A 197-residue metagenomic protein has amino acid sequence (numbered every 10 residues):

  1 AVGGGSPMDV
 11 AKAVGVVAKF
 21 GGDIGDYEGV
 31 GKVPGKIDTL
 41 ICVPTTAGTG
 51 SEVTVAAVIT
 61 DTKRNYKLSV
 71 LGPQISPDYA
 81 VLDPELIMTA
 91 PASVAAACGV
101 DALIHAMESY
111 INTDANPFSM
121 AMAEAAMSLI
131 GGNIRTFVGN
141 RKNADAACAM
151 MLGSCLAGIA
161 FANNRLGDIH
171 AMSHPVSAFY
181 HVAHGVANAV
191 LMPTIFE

Functional and structural regions predicted by a protein language model:
A1-D9, L166-D168, S173-S177, H181: Glycine-rich phosphate-binding loop
V2-E85: Glycine/threonine-rich beta-strand-loop-alpha-helix active-site module that forms ligand/phosphate-binding
M8-K12, V16, T39-I41, V53-A57 (+7 more regions): Residues on a specific face of well-ordered alpha-helices
A13, V17-G21, S109, F179 (+1 more regions): Active-site catalytic microenvironments for nucleophilic, acid-base chemistry
A56-N164: Carboxylate- and glycine-rich phosphate/diphosphate-binding segment that chelates Mg2+/Mn2+
M151, C155, M172-V176, T194-I195: N-terminal glycine-/lysine-enriched basic segments
V176-E197: Gly/Pro-rich interdomain helix-loop hinge
